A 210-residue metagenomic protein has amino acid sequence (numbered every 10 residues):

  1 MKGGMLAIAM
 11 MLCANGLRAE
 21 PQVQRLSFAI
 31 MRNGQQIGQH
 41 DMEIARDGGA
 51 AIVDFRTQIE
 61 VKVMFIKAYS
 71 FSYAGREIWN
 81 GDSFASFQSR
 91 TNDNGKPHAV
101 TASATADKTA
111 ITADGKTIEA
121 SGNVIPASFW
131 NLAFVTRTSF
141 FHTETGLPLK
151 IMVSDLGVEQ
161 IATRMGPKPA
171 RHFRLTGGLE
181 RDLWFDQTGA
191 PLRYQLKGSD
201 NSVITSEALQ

Functional and structural regions predicted by a protein language model:
G4-A14: Bacterial N-terminal signal peptides
N15-E20: Sec/Tat signal peptide C-region and signal peptidase I cleavage site
P21-V23, G81, A85-T176, Q195 (+1 more regions): Solvent-exposed helix/loop surface patches that form functional interfaces
Q22-T105, G189, Y194-L196: N-terminal mature ectodomain segment of secretory-pathway/periplasmic proteins
M31, A162, D186: Short, acidic, Ser/Thr-enriched surface-loop or helix-capping motifs
D54-R56, E60, S70, P169-Q210: Gly/Pro-enriched, hydrophobic low-complexity segments that function as extracytoplasmic propeptides/linkers
K62, V158-I161, E180-R181: Short beta-turn/strand-loop junction motif enriched in small, turn-promoting residues
